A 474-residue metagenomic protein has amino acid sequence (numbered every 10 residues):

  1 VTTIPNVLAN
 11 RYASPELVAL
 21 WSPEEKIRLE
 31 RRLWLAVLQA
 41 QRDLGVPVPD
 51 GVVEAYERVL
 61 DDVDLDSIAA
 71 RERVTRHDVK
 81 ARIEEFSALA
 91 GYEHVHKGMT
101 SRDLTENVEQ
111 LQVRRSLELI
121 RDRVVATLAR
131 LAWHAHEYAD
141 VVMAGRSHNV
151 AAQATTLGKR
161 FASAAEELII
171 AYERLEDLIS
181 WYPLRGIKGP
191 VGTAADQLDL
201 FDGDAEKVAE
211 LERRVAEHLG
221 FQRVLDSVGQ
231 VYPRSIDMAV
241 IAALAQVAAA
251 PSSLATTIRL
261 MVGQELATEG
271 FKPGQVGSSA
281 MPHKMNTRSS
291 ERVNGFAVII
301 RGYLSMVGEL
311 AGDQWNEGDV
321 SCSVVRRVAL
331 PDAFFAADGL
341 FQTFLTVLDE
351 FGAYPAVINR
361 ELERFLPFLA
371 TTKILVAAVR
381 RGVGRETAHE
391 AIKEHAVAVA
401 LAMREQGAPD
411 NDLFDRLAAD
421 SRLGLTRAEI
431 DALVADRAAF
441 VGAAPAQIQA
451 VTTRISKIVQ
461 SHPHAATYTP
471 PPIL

Functional and structural regions predicted by a protein language model:
V1-A194, E206-R214, G277, R288-R292 (+4 more regions): A helix-coil-helix interface module used to build multimeric assemblies and to scaffold catalytic/cofactor sites
V18-S22, S67-A69, Q275-G295, E317-D332 (+4 more regions): Short beta-alpha connecting loops at secondary-structure transitions that line or flank enzyme active sites
W34, K272-P273, A370-T371: N-terminal alpha-helical segment
E72, E109-S116, I120-R121, V125 (+4 more regions): Charged, flexible cofactor/metal-binding loops and thiol motifs
S101, L198, D202, V224-V231 (+6 more regions): A structural signal for small-residue-enriched, beta-sheet-centric alpha/beta enzyme cores and oligomeric scaffold folds
I299-R385, A391-E394: Long, amphipathic alpha-helical stalk/connector segments used for oligomerization, subunit docking, or mechanical
D338-A356, V441, I448-I473: Surface-exposed, interaction-prone regions with an acidic/low-complexity signature
